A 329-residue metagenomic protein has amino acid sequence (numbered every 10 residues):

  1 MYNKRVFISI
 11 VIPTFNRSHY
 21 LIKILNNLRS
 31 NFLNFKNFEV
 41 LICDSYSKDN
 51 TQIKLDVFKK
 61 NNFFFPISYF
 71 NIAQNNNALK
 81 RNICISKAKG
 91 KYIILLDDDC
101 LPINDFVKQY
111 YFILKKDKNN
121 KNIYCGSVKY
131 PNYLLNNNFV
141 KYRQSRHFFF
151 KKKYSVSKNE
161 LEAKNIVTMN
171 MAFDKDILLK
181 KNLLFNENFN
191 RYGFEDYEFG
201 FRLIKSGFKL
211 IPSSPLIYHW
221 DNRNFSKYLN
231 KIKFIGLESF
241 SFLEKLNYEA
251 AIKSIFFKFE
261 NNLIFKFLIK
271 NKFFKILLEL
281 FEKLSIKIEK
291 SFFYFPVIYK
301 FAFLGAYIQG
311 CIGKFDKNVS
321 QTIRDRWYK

Functional and structural regions predicted by a protein language model:
N26-N37: Short, acidic, metal-binding catalytic loop of nucleotide-sugar glycosyltransferases
N27, D44-I53, Q74, C100-L101: A conserved acidic beta->alpha catalytic loop
I72-A88: Glycine-rich, basic loop-to-helix element that forms the pyrophosphate-binding segment of sugar-nucleotide handling
D105-V140: Conserved donor NDP-sugar-binding/catalytic core segment of glycosyltransferases
S127, R143-A163: Short, flexible, basic/aromatic active-site loop/helix in glycosyltransferases
Y154-F173, N190-Y192: A recurrent flexible, glycine/aromatic-enriched loop bordering the glycosyltransferase active site that acts as
R191-F199: Acidic donor-binding loop at a coil-to-helix junction in glycosyltransferase catalytic cores that engages
K233-L237, K253-K329: Non-catalytic, C-terminal membrane-associated alpha-helical segments of glycosyltransferases
